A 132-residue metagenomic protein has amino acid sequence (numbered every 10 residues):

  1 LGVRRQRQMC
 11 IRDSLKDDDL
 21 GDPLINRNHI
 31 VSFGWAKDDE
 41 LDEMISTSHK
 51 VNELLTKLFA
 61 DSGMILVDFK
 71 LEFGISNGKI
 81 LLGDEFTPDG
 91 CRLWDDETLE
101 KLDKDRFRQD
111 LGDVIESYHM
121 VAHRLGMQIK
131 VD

Functional and structural regions predicted by a protein language model:
L1-I11: Single conserved hydrophobic/aromatic residue that forms the stacking wall/gate of nucleotide- or nucleobase-binding
R12-G21, N52-I65, T87-C91: Phosphate-binding core of ATP-grasp and ATP-grasp-like enzymes
S14-K37: Catalytic core of tubulin tyrosine ligase-like
N26-S32, S62-L71: Short, surface-exposed recognition loops or helix-turn segments adjacent to catalytic cores
W35-V67: A long amphipathic alpha-helix within ATP-dependent nucleotide-binding catalytic cores
L66-D84: Conserved metal-phosphate-binding beta-hairpin within the catalytic cores of diverse ATP-dependent phosphoryl-transfer
F86-D132: C-terminal helix-cap and adjacent tail motif
